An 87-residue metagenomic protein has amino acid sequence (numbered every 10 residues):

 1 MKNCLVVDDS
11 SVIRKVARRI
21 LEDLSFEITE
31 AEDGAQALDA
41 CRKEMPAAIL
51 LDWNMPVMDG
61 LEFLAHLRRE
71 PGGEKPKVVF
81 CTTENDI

Functional and structural regions predicted by a protein language model:
V7-D8, A31, I49: Conserved sequence signature across two-component system core domains
S11-T29: Two-component/phosphorelay signaling modules centered on CheY-like receiver
D33-Q36, D59-A65, N85: Acidic catalytic/metal-coordinating carboxylates
D39, L61-E74: Short amphipathic alpha-helix used as the core "switch/output" element in two-component signaling
E44-L50: Active-site beta3 strand of CheY-like receiver
M55: Receiver (REC) domain active-site loop signature in two-component systems and cognate sites in sensor histidine kinases
G72, E84-I87: Negatively charged, flexible loop motifs adjacent to catalytic sites in prokaryotic signal transduction proteins
